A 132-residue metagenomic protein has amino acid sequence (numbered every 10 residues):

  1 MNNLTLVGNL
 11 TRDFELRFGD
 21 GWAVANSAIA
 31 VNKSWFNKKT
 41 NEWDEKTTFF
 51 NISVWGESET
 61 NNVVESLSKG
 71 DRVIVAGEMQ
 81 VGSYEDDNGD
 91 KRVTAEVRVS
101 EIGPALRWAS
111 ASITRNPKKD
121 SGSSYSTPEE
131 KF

Functional and structural regions predicted by a protein language model:
M1-N2, E15-G21, K38-W43, N61 (+2 more regions): Acidic, gly/ser/pro-rich intrinsically disordered tails
N3-T5, V24, F49, I74: Intrinsic-disorder/low-complexity, polar/charged segments enriched in Ser/Thr/Lys/Arg/Asp/Glu/Gln
T5-R12, I29, K69-V81, V99: OB-fold and OB-like beta-barrel modules that bind single-stranded nucleic acids
T11, E15-R17, W55, Q80-G82 (+2 more regions): Conserved positions in beta-strands of structured domains
R17-V31, V93-E96: Short aromatic-glycine-enriched beta-strand elements
E42-S53: Short, basic/aromatic beta-hairpin or loop at an interaction surface
V54-R92: Beta-rich strand-turn-strand
M79-A111: OB-fold single-stranded nucleic acid-binding module
